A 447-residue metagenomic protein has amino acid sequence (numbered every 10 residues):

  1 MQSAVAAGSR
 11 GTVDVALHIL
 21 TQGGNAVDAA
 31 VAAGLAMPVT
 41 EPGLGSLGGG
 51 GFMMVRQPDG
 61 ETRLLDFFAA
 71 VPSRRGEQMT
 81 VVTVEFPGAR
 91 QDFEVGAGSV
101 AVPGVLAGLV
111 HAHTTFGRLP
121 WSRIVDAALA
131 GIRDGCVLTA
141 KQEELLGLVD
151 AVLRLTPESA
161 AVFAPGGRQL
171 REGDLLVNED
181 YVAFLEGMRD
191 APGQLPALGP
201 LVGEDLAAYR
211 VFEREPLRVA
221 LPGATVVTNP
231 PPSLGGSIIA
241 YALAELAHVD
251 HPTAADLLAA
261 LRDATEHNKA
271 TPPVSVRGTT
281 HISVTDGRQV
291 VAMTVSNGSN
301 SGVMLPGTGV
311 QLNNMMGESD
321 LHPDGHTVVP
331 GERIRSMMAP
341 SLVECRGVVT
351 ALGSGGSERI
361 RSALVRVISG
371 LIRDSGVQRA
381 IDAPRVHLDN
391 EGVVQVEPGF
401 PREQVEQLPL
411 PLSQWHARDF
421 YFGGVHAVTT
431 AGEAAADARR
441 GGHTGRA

Functional and structural regions predicted by a protein language model:
M1-H18, G24-P222, P230, R335: Noncatalytic scaffold domains of N-terminal-nucleophile
A16, G23, L109, Y181 (+6 more regions): Buried hydrophobic positions in well-ordered alpha/beta secondary-structure cores of metabolic enzymes
T40-L64, V290-G347, R373, V377-Q378: Active-site rim segments in enzyme catalytic domains, especially the processed small/beta chain of N-terminal
G45-Q57, L217, T280-V284, V291-A292 (+3 more regions): Short beta-strand scaffold segments in enzyme catalytic cores
G167, P230, Y241-S296, G307-T308 (+2 more regions): Internal maturation/activation junctions in enzymes
E186-A259, M304, V310-Q311, E318 (+2 more regions): Catalytic phosphate/nucleotide-handling subdomain of diverse soluble enzymes
E213, V276-T279, G298, S336-M338: Short, small/polar residue-rich loop motifs at catalytic or cofactor-binding pockets
A254, A270-V274, G331-E332, L364 (+1 more regions): Extended C-terminal subregions enriched in glycine
